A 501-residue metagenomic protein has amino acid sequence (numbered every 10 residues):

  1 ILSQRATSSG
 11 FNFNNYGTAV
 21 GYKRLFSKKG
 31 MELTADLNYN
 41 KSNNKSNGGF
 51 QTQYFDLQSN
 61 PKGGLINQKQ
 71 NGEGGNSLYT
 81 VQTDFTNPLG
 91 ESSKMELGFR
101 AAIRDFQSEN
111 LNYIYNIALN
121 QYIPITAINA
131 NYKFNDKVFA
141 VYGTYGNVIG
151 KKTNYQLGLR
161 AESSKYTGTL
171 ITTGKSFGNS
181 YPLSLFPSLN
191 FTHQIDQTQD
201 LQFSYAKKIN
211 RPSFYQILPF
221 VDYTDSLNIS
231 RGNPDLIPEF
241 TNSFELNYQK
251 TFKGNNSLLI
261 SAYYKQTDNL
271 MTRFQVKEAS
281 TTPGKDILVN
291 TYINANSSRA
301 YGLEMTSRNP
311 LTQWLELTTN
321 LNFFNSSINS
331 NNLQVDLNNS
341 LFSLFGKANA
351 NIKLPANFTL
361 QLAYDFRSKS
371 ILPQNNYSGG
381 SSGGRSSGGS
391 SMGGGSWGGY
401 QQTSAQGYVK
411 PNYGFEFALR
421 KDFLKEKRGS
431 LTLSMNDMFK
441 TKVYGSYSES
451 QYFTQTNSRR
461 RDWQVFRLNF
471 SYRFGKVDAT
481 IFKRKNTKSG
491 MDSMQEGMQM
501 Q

Functional and structural regions predicted by a protein language model:
I1-S3, N47-Q68, R104-N131, F177-L183 (+4 more regions): Surface-exposed loop/turn segments flanking beta-strands in extracellular/periplasmic regions
T7-T169, Q194, T198, F252 (+2 more regions): Face-selective signature of the C-terminal outer-membrane beta-barrel domain
S8-N12, N71-G75, N131-K137, S176-L183 (+7 more regions): Replace "Gram-negative outer membrane beta-barrel proteins" with "bacterial and organellar outer membrane beta-barrel
N14-V20, S77-T83, K137-G143, L185-F191 (+7 more regions): Hydrophobic, lipid-facing positions within transmembrane beta-strands of outer-membrane proteins
R24, Y39-K45, A101-D105, A161-T167 (+9 more regions): Transmembrane beta-strands of outer-membrane beta-barrel pores
L78-T80, I123-A130, N233, I237 (+3 more regions): Outer membrane beta-barrel strand-and-loop segments of large Gram-negative receptors, especially TonB-dependent
K165, Q197-S243, A262-K285, N290 (+1 more regions): Surface-exposed extracellular loop regions of Gram-negative outer-membrane beta-barrel proteins, predominantly
L341-Q501: Conserved C-terminal beta-signal and adjacent last beta-strands/turns of outer-membrane beta-barrel proteins
